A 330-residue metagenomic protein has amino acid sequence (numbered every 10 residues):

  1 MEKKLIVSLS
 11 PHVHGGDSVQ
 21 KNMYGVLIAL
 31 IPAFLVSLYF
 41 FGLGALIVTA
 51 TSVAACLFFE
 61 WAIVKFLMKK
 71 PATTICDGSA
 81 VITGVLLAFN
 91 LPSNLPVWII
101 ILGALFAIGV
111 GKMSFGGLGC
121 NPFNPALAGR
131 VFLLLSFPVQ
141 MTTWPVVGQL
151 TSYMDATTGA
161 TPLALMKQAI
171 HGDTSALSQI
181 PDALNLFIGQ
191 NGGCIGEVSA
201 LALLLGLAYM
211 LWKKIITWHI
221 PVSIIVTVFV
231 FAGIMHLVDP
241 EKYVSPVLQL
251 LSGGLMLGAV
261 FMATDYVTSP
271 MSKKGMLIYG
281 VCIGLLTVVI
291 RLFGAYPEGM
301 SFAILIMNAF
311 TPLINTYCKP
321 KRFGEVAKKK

Functional and structural regions predicted by a protein language model:
M1-L57: N-terminal signal-anchor module of multipass membrane proteins
M1-Y24, L292-K330: Cytosolic-side transmembrane-helix boundaries in multi-pass membrane proteins
L35-L87: Membrane helical hairpin/interfacial module
L43-A55, N94-G103, L186, Q190-A200 (+1 more regions): Structural signature of hydrophobic alpha-helical transmembrane segments
F58-K70, I108-G119, L205-K214, V260-S269: C-terminal ends of transmembrane helices
S79-S152: A generic, well-ordered mixed alpha/beta core segment in the N-terminal half of proteins
P122-A126, P246-G254, M276, G294-M307: Loop-to-transmembrane alpha-helix initiation sites
F123-L204: Long hydrophobic alpha-helical segments that form multi-pass transmembrane helix bundles in integral membrane proteins
